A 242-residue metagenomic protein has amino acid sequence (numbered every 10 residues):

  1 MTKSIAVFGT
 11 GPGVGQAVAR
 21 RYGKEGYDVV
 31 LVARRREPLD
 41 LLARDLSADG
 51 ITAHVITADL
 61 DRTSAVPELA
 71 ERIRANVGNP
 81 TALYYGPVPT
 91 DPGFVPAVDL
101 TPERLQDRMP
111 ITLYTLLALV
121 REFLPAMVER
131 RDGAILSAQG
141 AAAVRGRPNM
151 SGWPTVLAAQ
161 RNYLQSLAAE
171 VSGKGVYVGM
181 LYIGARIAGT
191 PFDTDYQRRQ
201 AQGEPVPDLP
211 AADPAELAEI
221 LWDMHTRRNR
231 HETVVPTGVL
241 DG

Functional and structural regions predicted by a protein language model:
G11-P12: Conserved glycine-rich cofactor-binding loop
G26-L41: Conserved glycine-rich Rossmann-like NAD(P)H-binding loop of the short-chain dehydrogenase/reductase
L46-S64: Rossmann-fold cofactor-recognition segment
A75, I111-E129: Amphipathic alpha-helical dimer-interface segment in Rossmann-like NAD(P)H-dependent oxidoreductases
N79-P80, M127-Q139, G173-V176: Active-site loop of short-chain dehydrogenase/reductase
P89, R108, A134-Q160, L164-Q165 (+3 more regions): Catalytic loop of short-chain dehydrogenase/reductase
D91, V98-L117, Q160: Catalytic Tyr-X3-Lys loop
G173-A188, T194-G242: C-terminal helical subdomain
